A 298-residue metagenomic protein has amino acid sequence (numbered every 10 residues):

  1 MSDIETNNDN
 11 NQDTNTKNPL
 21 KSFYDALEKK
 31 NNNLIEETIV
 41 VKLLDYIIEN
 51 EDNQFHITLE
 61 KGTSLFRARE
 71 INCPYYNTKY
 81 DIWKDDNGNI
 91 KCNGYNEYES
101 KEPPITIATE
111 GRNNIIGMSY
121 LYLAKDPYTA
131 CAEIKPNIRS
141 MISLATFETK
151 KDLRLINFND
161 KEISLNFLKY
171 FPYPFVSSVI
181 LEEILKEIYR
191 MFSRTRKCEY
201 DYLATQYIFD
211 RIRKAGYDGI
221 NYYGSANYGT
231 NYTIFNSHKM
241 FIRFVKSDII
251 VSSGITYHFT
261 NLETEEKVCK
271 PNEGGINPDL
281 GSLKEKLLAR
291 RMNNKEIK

Functional and structural regions predicted by a protein language model:
M1-T106, N113-N114, N137-K298: Active-site and NAD+-binding cores of ADP-ribose-processing enzymes
A108, I115, Y128: DNA-binding interface regions
M118-L123: A short, exposed loop/beta-hairpin motif centered on an aromatic-Gly-Thr core
A124-Y128, Y202: Conserved structured core elements
P127-I138: Short active-site loop/helix that positions an aromatic residue
